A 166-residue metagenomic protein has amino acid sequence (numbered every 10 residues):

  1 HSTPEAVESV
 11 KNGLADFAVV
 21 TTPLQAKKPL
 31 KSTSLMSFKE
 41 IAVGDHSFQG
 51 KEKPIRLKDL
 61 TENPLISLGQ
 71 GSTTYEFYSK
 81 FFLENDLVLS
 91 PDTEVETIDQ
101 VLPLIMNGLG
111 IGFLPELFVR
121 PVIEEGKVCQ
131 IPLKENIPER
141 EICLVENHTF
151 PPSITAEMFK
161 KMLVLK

Functional and structural regions predicted by a protein language model:
H1-A26, V95: Central regulatory/effector-binding core of bacterial HTH transcription factors
T22-K28, K80, I98-V128: A ligand-binding cleft/hinge motif common to bilobed small-molecule-binding domains
A26, S47-R56, E135-I137, T149-T155: Short helix-loop capping/hinge motifs at secondary-structure junctions, enriched in acidic/polar residues
K27-L65, G69: Flexible hinge/capping segments at coil-to-helix
K31-I41, E125-E139: Short beta-strand->loop
P64-N85, P152-I154, K160: Secondary-structure junction motif
L83-T93: A local structural motif
C129-K166: A late-sequence structural motif
